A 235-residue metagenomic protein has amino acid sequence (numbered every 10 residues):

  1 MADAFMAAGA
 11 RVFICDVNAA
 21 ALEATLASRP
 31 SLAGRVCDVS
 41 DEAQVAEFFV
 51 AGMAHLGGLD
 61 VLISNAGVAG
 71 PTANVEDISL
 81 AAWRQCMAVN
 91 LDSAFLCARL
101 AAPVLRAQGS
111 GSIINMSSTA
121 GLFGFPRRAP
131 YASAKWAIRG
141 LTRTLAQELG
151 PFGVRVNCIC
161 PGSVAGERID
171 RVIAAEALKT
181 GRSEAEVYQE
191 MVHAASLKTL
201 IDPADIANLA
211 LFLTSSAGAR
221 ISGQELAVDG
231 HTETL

Functional and structural regions predicted by a protein language model:
M1-F13: Canonical Rossmann dinucleotide-binding motif of NAD(H)/NADP(H)-dependent dehydrogenases/reductases, specifically
A69-T72, F123, T199, A210-L211 (+1 more regions): Short C-terminal tail/terminal secondary-structure segment of NAD(P)H-dependent dehydrogenase/reductase domains
A73-V75, A82-M87, I113, M191: Substrate-binding pocket helix/loop in short-chain dehydrogenase/reductase
A98, A134, T142: Active-site helix of classical SDR
S118: Residue(s) in the substrate-gating loop at a strand-loop-helix junction that position the organic substrate next
G150, R155, I221-G223: Short, small/polar-rich loop/turn modules that mediate ligand/substrate recognition or access, typified
C158, G166, R182-A217, I221 (+1 more regions): C-terminal helical subdomain
